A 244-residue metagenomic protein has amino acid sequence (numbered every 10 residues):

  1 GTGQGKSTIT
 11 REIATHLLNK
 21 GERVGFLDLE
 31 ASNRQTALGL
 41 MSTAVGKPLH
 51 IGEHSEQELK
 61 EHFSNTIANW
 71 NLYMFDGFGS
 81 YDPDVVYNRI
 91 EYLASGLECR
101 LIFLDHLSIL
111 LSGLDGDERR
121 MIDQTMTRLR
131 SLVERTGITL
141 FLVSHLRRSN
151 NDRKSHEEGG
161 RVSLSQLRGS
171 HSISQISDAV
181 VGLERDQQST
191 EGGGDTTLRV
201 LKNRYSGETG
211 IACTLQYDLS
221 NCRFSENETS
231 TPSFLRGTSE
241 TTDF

Functional and structural regions predicted by a protein language model:
G3, P83-I102, G116, R128-T136 (+1 more regions): C-terminal regions of RecA-like/P-loop NTPase motor modules
K6: Conserved lysine of the Walker
I9, I13: Hydrophobic positions on the alpha1 helix immediately C-terminal to the Walker A/P-loop
H16-E98, S112, A212-T214: Cytosolic-facing regulatory segments adjacent to core modules
L29-A31, I138, L142-H145: Conserved H-loop
P48-H54, Y73-S80, L111-D123, R153-S165: Flexible beta-alpha connector loops of hexameric P-loop NTPases
M74, R100-F103, F141: Structural motif
H106: Walker B catalytic acidic pair
